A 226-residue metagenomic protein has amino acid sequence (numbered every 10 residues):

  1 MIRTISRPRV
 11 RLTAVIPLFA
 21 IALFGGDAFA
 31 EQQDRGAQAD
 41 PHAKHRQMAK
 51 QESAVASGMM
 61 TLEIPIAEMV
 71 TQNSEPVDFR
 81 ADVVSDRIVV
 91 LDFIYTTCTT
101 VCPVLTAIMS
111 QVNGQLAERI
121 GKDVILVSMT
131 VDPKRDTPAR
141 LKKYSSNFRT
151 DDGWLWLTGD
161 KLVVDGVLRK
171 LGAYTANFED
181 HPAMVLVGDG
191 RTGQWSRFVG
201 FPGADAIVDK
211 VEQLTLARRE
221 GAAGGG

Functional and structural regions predicted by a protein language model:
M1-V70, L214-A217, A223-G226: N-terminal targeting signals for export/organelle localization
L62-I64, V84-I88, G121-V124, D136 (+1 more regions): Extracytoplasmic
F79-L105, M109: Short active-site neighborhood of thiol/selenol oxidoreductases, capturing the structured segment around
R87, L105-S128, S146: Conserved helix-turn-beta segment immediately C-terminal to the redox Cys motif in thioredoxin-like folds
G114-G121, S146-T150, R169-A173, E212 (+1 more regions): Sec-exported extracytoplasmic/periplasmic mature domains
K122-D136, D152-L162: Thiol-based oxidoreductase modules, predominantly thioredoxin-like and allied folds used for disulfide exchange
K142-P182: Short, internal strand/loop/helix patches that form the active-site neighborhood or redox-interaction surface
D180-G226: Thiol-/selenol-based redox modules, centered on thioredoxin-like and closely related oxidoreductase domains
